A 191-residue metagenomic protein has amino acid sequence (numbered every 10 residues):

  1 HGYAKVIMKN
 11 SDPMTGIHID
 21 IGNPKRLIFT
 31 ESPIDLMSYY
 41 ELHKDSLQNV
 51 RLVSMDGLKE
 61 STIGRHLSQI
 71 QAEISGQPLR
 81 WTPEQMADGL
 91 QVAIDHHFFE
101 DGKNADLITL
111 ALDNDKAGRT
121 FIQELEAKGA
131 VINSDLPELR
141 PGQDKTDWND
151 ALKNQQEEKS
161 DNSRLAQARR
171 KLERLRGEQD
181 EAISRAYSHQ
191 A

Functional and structural regions predicted by a protein language model:
H1-I21, D45: Basic, glycine-enriched DNA-binding surface that flanks or lies within the catalytic cores of DNA
I7-K9, T30, E84, D88: Conserved phosphate-coordination/catalytic loops
I21-N23, S32, L47, K103: Short gly/pro-enriched beta-turn/loop segments at secondary-structure junctions
N23-L27, D106-T109: Short active-site oxyanion
E31-S32, N114: Helix N-cap/beta->alpha junction signal
D35: Conserved Rossmann-like nucleotide-cofactor binding loop
H43-A191: TOPRIM fold recognition
